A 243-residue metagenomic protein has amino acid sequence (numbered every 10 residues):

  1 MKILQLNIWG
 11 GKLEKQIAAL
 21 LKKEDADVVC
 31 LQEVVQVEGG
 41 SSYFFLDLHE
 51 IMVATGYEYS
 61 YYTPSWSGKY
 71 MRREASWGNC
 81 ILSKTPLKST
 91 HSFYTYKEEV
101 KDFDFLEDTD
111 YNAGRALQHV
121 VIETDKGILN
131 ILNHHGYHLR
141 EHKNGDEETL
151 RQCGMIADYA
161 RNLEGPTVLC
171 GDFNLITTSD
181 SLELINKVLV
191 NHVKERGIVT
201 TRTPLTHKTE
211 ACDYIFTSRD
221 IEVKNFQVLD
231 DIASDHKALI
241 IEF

Functional and structural regions predicted by a protein language model:
M1-V28, S60-Y62, W66-S67, R72-F243: Active-site regions of metal-assisted phosphoester/phosphodiester hydrolases, unifying DNase/endonuclease modules
K2-G11, G39-E58: Internal alpha/beta domain cores that form substrate/cofactor-binding pockets in large enzymes and binding proteins
V29-V37: A short beta-strand-loop structural module common to alpha/beta enzyme folds
Q36-L46, M71-R72, K143-G145: Short, flexible/disordered intra-domain loops and linkers
